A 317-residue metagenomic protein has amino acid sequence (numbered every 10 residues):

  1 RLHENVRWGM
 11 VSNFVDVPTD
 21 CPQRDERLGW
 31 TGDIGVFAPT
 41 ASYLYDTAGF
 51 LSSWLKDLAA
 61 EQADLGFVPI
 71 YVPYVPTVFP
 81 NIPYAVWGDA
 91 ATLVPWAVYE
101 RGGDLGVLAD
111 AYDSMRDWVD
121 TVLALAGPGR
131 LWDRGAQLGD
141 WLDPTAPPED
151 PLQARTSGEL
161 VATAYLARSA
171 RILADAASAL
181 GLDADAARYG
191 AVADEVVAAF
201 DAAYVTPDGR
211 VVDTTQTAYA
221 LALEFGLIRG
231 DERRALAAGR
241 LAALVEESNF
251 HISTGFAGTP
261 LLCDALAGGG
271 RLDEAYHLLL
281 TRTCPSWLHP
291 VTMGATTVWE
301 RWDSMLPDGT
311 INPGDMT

Functional and structural regions predicted by a protein language model:
R1-I34, A41-A48: An acidic-aromatic substrate-binding cleft motif
G29-T317: Active-site core of glycosidic bond-cleaving carbohydrate-active enzymes
